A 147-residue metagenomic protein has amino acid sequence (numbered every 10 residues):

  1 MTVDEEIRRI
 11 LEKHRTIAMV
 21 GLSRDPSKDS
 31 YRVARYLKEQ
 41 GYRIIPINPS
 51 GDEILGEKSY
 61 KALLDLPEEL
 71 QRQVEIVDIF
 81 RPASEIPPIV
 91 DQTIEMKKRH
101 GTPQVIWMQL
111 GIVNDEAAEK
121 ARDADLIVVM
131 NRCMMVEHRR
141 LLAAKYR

Functional and structural regions predicted by a protein language model:
M1-K13: Short N-terminal or domain-adjacent regulatory/targeting segments
A18-V20: Conserved beta-strand elements of the Class I
S27-K28, K38-L55: NAD(P)-binding Rossmann-fold cofactor-contacting core
R32-V33, P88-T93, A117-K120: A short acidic, amphipathic alpha-helical/loop segment
Q40-Y42, K97-V105, A124-L126: A short helix->loop->beta-strand "cap" motif at the edges of active sites that frequently abuts
E57-A62: Conserved SAM-binding strand-loop segment of SAM-dependent methyltransferases
P67-I112: Mid-chain, well-packed structural core segment of small domains
L110-H138, L142-Y146: Rossmann-fold NAD(P)-binding glycine/threonine-rich loop
